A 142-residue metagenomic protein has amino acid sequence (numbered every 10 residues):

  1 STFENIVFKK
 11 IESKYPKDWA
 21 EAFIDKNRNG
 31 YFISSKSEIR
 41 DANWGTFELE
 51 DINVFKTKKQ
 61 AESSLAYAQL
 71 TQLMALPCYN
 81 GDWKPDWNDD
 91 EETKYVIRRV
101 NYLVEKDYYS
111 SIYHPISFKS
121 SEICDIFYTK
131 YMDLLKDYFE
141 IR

Functional and structural regions predicted by a protein language model:
S1-R142: Structural boundary micro-motifs
